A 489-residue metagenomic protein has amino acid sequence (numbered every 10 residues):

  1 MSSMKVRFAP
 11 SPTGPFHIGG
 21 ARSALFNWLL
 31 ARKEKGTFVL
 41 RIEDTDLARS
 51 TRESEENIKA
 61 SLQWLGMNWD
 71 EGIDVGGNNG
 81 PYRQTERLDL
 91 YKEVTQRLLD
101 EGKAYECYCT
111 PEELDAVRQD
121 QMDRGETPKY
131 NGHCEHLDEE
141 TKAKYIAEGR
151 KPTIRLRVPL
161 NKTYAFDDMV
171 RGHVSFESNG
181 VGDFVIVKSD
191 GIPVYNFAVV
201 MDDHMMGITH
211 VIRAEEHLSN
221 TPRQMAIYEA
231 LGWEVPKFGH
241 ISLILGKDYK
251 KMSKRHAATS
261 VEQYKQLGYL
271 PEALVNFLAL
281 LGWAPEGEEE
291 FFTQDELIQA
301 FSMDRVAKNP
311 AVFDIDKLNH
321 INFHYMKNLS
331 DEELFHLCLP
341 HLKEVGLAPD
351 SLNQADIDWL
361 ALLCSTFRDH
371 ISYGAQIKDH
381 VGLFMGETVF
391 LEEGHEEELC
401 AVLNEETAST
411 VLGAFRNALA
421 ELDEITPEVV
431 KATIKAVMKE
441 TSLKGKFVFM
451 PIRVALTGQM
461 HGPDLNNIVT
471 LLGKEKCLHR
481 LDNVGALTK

Functional and structural regions predicted by a protein language model:
M1-D123, N220-W233: N-terminal Rossmann-like or analogous alpha/beta NTP/dinucleotide-binding catalytic cores that position adenine
H17, N27, I58, L98 (+9 more regions): Residue-level signal for inorganic ion chemistry
I18, Y264-E272, K308-D314, L352-L362 (+2 more regions): Structural motif
P81-T85, V187-K188, M206-H217, L245-F277 (+3 more regions): Conserved phosphate-binding loops in nucleotide/dinucleotide-binding enzymes
R97, Y105-E106, T110-H240, G246-M252 (+2 more regions): Active-site cores that bind ATP or allylic diphosphates and position pyrophosphate for catalysis
L278, N322, C364-I371, F449-L456 (+1 more regions): Short alpha-helical scaffolding segments that buttress acidic/His motifs in well-ordered protein cores
D331, F335-T441: Small-residue-rich helix-loop
E428-T488: Charged substrate- and nucleic-acid-binding regions of tRNA-handling and nucleotidyl-transfer enzymes, centered on
